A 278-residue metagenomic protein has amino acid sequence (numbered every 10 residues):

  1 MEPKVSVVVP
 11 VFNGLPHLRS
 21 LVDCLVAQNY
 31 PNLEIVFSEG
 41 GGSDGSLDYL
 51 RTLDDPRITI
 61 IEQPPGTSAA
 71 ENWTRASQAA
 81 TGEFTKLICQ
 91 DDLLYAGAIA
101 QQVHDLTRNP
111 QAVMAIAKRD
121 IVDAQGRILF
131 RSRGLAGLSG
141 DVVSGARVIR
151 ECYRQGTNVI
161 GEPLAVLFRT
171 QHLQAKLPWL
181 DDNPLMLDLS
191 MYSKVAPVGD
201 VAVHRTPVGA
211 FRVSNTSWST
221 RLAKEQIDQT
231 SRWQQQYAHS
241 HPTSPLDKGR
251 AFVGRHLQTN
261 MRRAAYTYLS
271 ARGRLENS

Functional and structural regions predicted by a protein language model:
E2-V5, V26-F37, P56-T59: Short loop->beta transition adjacent to catalytic acidic/histidine clusters or analogous donor-positioning motifs
N13-A27: Short, well-formed alpha-helical segments that are part of the catalytic scaffolds of diverse glycosyltransferases
P31, E39-D48, C89: A conserved acidic beta->alpha catalytic loop
D44-T52, L93, G97: Acidic helix N-cap motif at the loop->helix transition within catalytic regions of sugar-transfer enzymes
Q63-A80, L93, Q101: Glycine-rich, basic loop-to-helix element that forms the pyrophosphate-binding segment of sugar-nucleotide handling
T85: Short aromatic/hydrophobic "clamp" motif used to bind/position activated sugar donors
G97-L135: Conserved donor NDP-sugar-binding/catalytic core segment of glycosyltransferases
A117, L135-A136, G140-E225, T230: Conserved nucleotide-sugar donor-binding catalytic segment
